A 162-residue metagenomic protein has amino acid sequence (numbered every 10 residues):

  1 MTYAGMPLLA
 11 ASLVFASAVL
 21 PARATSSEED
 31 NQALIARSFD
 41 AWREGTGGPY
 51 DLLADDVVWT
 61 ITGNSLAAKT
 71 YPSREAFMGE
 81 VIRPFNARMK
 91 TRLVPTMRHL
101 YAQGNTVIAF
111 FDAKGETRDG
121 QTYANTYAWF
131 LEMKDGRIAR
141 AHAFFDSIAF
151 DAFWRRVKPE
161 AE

Functional and structural regions predicted by a protein language model:
M1-L9: Bacterial N-terminal signal peptides that target proteins for export
L13-G47, D51-L52, V157-E162: Short, low-complexity N-terminal intrinsically disordered segments enriched in polar/charged residues
R23-S27, R83-E162: A beta-strand edge to alpha-helix "cap/lid" segment located at domain peripheries
A24-E28, L66-R74, G120: Alpha-helix initiation/capping motif
I35-S38, G48-L53, V57, F77 (+3 more regions): Hydrophobic pocket/interface hotspot
D51, D55-Q103: A solvent-exposed, acidic/Ser-Thr-rich amphipathic alpha-helical stretch
